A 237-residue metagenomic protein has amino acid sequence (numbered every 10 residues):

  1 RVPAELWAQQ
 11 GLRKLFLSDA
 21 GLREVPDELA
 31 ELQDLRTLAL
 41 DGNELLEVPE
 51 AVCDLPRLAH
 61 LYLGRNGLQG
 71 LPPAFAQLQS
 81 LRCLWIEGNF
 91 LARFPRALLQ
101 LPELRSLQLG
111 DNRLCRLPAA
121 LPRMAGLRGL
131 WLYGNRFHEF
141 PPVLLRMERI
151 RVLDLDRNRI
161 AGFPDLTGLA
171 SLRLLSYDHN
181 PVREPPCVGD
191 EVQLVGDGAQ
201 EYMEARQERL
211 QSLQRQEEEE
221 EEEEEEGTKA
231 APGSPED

Functional and structural regions predicted by a protein language model:
R1-R23, L32-T37: LRR N-terminal entry segment and analogous cap-like coil->beta motifs
V2-E5, V25-E28, V48-A51, L71-A74 (+5 more regions): The feature encodes a structural signal of leucine-rich repeats
W7-G11, A30-L35, C53-L58, A76-L81 (+5 more regions): Leucine-rich repeat
L15-L17, L35-L40, L58-L63, L81-I86 (+4 more regions): Conserved hydrophobic beta-strand positions in leucine-rich repeat
A20, N43, L63-N66, I86-N89 (+4 more regions): Consensus "Asn ladder" position of solenoid repeat domains
L63, G67, L71, F75-S80 (+4 more regions): Compact recognition or signaling/catalytic modules
R128-E236: Leucine-rich repeat domain C-terminal region
